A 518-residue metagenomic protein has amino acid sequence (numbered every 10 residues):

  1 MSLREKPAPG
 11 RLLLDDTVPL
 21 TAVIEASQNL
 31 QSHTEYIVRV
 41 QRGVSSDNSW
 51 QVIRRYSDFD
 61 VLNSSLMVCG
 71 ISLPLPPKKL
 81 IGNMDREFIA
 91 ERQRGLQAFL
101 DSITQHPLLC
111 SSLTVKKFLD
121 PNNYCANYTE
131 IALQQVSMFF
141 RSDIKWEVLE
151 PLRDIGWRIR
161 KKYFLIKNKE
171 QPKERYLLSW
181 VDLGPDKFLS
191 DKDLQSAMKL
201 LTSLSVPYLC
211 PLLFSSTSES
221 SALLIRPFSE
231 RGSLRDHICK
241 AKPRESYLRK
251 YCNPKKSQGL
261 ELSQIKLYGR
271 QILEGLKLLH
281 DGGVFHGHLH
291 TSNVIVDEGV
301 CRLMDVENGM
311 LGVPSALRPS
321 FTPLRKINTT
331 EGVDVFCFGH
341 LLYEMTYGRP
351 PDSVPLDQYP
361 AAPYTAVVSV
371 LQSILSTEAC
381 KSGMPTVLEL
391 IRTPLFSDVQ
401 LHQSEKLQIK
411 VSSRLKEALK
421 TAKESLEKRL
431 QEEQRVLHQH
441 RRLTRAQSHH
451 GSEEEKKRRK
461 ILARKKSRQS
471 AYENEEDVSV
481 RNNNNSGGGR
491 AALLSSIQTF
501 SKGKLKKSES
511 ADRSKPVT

Functional and structural regions predicted by a protein language model:
M1-K187, S196: Phox homology (PX) phosphoinositide-binding domain
P211-A222: Short beta-strand micro-motifs within the conserved protein kinase catalytic domain, predominantly in the N-lobe
S220-S233, H237, A241: Conserved short submotifs of the Hanks-type protein kinase catalytic core that shape the nucleotide-binding pocket
Y268-G269: Activation segment signature within eukaryotic-like protein kinase domains
L276-D297, L303: Catalytic-loop of the protein kinase fold
R302-M304, N308-V370: C-lobe/activation-segment region of protein kinase-like
T377-L407: Terminal C-lobe "cap" of eukaryotic-type protein kinase domains
H402-S486, A492-S496: Regulatory extensions appended to serine/threonine kinase catalytic cores
